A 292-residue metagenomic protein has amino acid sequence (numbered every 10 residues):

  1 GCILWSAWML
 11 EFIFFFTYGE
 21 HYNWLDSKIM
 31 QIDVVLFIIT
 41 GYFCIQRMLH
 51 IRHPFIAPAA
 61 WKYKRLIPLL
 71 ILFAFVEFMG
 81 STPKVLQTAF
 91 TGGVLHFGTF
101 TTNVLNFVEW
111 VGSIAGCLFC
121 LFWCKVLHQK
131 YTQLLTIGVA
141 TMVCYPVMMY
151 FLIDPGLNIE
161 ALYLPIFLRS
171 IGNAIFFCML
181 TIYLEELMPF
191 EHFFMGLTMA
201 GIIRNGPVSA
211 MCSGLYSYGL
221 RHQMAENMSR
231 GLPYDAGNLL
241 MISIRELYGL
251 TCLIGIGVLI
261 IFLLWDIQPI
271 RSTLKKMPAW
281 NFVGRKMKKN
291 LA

Functional and structural regions predicted by a protein language model:
G1-I71, V76: Hydrophobic transmembrane-helix bundles of small-molecule transporters
I13, A89, L121-K125, I182 (+1 more regions): Small-residue-mediated transmembrane helix hinge/kink sites in multi-pass secondary transporters
Y18-K28, K130, S217-G255: A membrane-interface helix-boundary motif in multi-pass transporters
I39, T141-M148, I254-L264: Transmembrane-helix signature of multi-pass solute transporters
H53-A59, A225-N227, I270-W280: Short, Lys/Arg-enriched, Gly/Pro-containing loop segments at transmembrane-helix junctions of multi-pass membrane
H53-F176: Transmembrane core module of solute transporters
A161-G231: Small-residue-rich alpha-helical segments with characteristic i,i+4
P233-A292: Transmembrane-helix exit segments and adjacent C-terminal regions of multi-pass membrane proteins
